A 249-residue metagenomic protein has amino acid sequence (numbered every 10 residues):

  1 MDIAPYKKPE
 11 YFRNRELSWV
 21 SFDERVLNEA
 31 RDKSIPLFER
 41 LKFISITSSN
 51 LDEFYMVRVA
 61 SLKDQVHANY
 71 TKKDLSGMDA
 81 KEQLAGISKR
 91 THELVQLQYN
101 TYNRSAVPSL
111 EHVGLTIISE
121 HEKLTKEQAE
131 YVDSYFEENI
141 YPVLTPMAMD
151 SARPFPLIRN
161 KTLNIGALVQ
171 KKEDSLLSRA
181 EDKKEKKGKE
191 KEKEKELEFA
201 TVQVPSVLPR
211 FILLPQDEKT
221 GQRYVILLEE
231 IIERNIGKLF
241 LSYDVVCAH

Functional and structural regions predicted by a protein language model:
M1: NTP/phosphate- and nucleic-acid-binding module
A4-F12, L17-E39, D52-H249: Extended, highly charged clamp/arch subdomains and adjacent linkers that form or line substrate-binding channels
I46-S49: Nucleic acid-processing catalytic cores of prokaryotic defense/repair systems
